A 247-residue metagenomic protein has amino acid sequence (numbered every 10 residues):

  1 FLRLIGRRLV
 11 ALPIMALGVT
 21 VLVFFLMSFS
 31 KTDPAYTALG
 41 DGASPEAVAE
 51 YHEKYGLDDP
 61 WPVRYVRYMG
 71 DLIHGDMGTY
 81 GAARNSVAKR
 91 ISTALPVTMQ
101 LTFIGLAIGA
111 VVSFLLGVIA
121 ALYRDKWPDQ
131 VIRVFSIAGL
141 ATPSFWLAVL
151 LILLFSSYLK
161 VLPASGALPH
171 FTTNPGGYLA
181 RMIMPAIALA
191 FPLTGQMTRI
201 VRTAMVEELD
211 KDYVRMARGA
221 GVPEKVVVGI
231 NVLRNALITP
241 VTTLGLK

Functional and structural regions predicted by a protein language model:
F1, L9, Y51, W61-M77 (+8 more regions): Hydrophobic alpha-helical segments of integral membrane proteins, encompassing both true transmembrane helices
F1-L4, S92-P128, S144, T173-K247: Alpha-helical transmembrane segments of integral membrane proteins, especially multi-pass inner/plasma-membrane
L9, P13-L26, M99, F103 (+5 more regions): Generic alpha-helical transmembrane segments of integral inner-membrane proteins, especially permease/transport modules
L12, G42, A110, I137 (+3 more regions): Residue-level recognition of pore/gate-forming positions within transmembrane alpha-helices of multi-pass
A16-V66, L159-Y178: Hydrophobic alpha-helical transmembrane segments of membrane transport/permease proteins and related membrane-embedded
F29-S30, L122-Y123, L154-Y158, L244: Helix-loop junctions at the membrane-solvent interface of multi-pass transporters, primarily the C-terminal
D58-F114: An internal, D/E-rich "acidic patch" concept
R84, R133-R199: Membrane-water interface segments at transmembrane-helix boundaries in multipass membrane proteins
